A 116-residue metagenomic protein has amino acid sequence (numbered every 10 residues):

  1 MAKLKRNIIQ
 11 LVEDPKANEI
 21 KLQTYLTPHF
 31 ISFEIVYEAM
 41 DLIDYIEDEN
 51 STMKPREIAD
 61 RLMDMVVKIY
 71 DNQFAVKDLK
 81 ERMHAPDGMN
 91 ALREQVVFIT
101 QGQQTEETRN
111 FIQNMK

Functional and structural regions predicted by a protein language model:
M1-I58: Short N-terminal mixed-charge amphipathic segments
L22, E49, L62, A75-L79: A near-ubiquitous, low-amplitude feature marking generic local secondary-structure context
P55-A59, N72, V76: Alpha-helix N-cap/helix-initiation sites
Q73-K116: C-terminal charged interaction modules
